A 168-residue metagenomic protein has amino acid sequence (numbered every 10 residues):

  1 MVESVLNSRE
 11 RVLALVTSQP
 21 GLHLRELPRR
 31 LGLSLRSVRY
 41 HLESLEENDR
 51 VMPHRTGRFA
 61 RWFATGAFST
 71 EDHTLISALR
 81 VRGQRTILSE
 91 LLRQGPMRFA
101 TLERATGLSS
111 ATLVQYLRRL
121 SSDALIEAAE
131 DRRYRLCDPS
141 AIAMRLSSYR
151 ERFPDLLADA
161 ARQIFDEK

Functional and structural regions predicted by a protein language model:
M1-S18, E26-R29, L33-L35, R39-Y40 (+6 more regions): Long, low-complexity, charge-rich intrinsically disordered regions
G21, D49-R50, A124-L125: Short hinge/loop at the helix->beta-strand junction immediately C-terminal to the helix-turn-helix recognition helix
L22-H23, R98: Residues that mark the N-terminal boundary/hinge immediately upstream of a DNA-recognition element
E26-R29, T101-A105: A short acidic, leucine-rich amphipathic alpha-helix
L45, R50-T70: Short, structured interface segments
R50, E90, T106: Functionally constrained cores in energy, signaling, and assembly domains
P96-A100, R104, D166-K168: A short, charged
